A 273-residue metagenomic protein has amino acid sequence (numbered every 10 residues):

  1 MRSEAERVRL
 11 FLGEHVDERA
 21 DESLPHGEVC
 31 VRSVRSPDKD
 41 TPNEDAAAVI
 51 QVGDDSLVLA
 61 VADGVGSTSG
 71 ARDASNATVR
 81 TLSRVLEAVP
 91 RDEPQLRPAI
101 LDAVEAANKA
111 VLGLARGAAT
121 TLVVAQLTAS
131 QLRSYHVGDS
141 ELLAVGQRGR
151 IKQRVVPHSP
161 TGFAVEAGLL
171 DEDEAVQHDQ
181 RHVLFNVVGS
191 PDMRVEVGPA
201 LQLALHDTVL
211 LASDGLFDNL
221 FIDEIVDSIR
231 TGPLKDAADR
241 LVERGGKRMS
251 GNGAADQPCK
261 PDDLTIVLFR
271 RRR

Functional and structural regions predicted by a protein language model:
M1-R273: PP2C/PPM-type serine/threonine phosphatase catalytic domain
